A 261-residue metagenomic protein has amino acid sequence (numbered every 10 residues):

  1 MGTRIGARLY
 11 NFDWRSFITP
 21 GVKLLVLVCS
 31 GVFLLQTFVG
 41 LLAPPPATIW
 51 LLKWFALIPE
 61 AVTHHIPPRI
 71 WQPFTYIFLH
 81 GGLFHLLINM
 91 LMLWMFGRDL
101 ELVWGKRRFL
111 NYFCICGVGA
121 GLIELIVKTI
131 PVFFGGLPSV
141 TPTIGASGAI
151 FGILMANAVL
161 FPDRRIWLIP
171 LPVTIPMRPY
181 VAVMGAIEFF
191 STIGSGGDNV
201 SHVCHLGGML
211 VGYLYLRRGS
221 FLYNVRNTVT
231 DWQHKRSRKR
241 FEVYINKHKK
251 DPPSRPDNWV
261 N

Functional and structural regions predicted by a protein language model:
M1-G21, V28-S30, E188-N261: C-terminal transmembrane module of polytopic alpha-helical membrane proteins
R8-F12, L93-L102, P162-W167: C-terminal ends of transmembrane helices
F17-T143, F190-R217: N-terminal TM1-TM2 helical hairpin plus the immediately adjacent luminal interfacial "cap"
G40-L41, F133, W167-I175: Membrane interface segments of multi-pass transport proteins and intramembrane proteases
A47, P162-L171, R218-T228: Juxtamembrane/interfacial segments flanking transmembrane helices
R108-I115, G145-S147, L171-P179: Cytoplasmic-side transmembrane-helix entry/capping segments in multi-pass membrane proteins
S139-P162, C204: Membrane-interface micro-motifs in multi-pass membrane enzymes
